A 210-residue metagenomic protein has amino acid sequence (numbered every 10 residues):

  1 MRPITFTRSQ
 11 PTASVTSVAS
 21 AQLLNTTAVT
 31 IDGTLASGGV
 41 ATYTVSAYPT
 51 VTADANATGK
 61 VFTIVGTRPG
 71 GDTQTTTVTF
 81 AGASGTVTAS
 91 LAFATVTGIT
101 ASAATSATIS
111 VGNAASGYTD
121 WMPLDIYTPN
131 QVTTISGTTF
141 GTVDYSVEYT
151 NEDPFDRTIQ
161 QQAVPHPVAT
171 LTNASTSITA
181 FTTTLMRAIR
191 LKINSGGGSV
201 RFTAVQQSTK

Functional and structural regions predicted by a protein language model:
M1-T26, S199-K210: Short, intrinsically disordered N-terminal pre-domain segments
T27-P49, N56-K60: Glycine-rich, compositionally biased intrinsically disordered regions
T30-T42, G70-T128, Q162-K210: Beta-sandwich interaction modules
S46-V61, G66-P69, Q74-F80: Surface-exposed, well-ordered secondary-structure segments
A47-D54, T128-T139, R190-I193: Hydrophobic beta-strand segments within beta-rich accessory/binding domains
A55-K60, A103-T105, T138-D144, G196-G197: Short proline/glycine-enriched turn/loop motifs at strand-loop junctions of beta-rich domains
T58-G70, I109-G112, G141-Q161, V205: Short, surface-exposed beta-strand/strand-loop-strand elements in extracellular ectodomains
T128-T170, F181-T183: Conserved, compact domain cores that house catalytic/ligand-binding motifs in diverse enzymes and effector modules
